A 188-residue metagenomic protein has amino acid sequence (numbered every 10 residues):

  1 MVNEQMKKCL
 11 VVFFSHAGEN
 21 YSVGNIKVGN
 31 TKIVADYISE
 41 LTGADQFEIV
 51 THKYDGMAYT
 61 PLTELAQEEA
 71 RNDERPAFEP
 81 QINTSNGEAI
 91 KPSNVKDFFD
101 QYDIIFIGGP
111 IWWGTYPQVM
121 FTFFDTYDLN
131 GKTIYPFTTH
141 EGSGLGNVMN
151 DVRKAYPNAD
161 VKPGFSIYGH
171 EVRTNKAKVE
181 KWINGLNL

Functional and structural regions predicted by a protein language model:
M1-I104, G114, D125, E180-L188: N-terminal beta1-alpha1-beta2 submodule of the flavodoxin-like/Rossmannoid cofactor-binding fold
H16-E19, T51-Y54, I111-T115, H140-G144 (+1 more regions): Solvent-exposed loop/turn segments at secondary-structure junctions within structured extracellular/periplasmic domains
V28, K32, D36, P117 (+2 more regions): Short, surface-exposed alpha-helical segments at coil->helix boundaries
V119-T122, V179: Charged helix-capping and loop-helix junction motifs
N130-T133, N158-A159: A short helix->loop->beta-strand "cap" motif at the edges of active sites that frequently abuts
G144-V152, N158-P163: Active-site-adjacent betaalpha module
D160-L188: Glycine-rich phosphate/pyrophosphate-binding loop and the adjoining helix
